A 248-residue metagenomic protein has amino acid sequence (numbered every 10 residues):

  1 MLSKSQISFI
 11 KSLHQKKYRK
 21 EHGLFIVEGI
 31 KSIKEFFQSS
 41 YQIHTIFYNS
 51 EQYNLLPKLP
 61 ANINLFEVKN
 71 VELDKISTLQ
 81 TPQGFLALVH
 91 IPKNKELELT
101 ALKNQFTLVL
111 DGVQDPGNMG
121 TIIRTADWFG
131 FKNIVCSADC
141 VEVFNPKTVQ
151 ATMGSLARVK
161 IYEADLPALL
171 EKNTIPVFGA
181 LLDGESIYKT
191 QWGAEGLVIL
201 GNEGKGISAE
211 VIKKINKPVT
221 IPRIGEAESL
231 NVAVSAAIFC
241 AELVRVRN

Functional and structural regions predicted by a protein language model:
M1-Y53, C140-V141: Boundary-proximal intrinsically disordered activation/regulatory segments immediately upstream of a helical core
G29, Q114-T121, L230-S235: Amphipathic alpha-helical repeat scaffolds
Q38, N94, L99-D183: RNA substrate-binding interface of SAM-dependent RNA methyltransferases
N54-N62, V211: Short, aromatic/basic amphipathic alpha-helical patches
L65-H90: Glycine/small-residue-rich loop that forms an oxyanion/phosphate-binding "nest" at active or ligand-binding sites
G84, T125-F129, C140-A157, A209-N248: Structured adenosyl-cofactor binding patch, chiefly the S-adenosyl-L-methionine
G179-G225: Active-site/ligand-binding-proximal alpha/beta "capping" segment
